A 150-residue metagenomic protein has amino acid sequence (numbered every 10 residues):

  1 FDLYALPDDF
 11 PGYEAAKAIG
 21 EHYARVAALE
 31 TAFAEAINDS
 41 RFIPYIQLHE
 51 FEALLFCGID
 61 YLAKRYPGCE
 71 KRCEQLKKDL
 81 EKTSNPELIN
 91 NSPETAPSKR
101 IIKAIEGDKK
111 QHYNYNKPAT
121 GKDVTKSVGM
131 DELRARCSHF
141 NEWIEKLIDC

Functional and structural regions predicted by a protein language model:
D2-C150: C-terminal accessory helical subdomains adjacent to catalytic cores in phosphodiester- and nucleotide-handling enzymes
